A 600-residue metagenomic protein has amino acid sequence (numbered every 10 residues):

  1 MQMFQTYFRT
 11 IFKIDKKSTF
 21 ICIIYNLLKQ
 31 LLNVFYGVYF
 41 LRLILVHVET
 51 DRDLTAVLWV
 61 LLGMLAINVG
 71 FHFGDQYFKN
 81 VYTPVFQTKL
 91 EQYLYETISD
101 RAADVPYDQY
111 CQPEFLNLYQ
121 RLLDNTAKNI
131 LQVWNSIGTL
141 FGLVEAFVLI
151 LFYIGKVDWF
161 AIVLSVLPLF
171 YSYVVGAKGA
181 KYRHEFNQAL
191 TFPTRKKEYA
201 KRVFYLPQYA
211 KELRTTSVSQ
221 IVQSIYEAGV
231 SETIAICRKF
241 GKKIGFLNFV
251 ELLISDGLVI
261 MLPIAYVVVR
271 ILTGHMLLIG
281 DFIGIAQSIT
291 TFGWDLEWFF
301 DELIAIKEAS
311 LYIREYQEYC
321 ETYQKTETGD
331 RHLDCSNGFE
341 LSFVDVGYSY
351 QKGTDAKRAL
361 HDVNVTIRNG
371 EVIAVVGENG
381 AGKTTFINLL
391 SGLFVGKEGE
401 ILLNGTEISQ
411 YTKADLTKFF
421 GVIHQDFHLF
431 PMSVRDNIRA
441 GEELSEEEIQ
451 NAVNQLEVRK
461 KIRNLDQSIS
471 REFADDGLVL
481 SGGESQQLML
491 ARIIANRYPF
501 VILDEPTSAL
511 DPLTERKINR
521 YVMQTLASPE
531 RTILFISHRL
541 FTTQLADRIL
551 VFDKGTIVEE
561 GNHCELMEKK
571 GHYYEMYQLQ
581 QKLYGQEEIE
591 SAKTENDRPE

Functional and structural regions predicted by a protein language model:
M1-V34, L54-W59, Y82-T83, F115-V148 (+6 more regions): Membrane-integrated ABC transporters
K13, R121-V133, E185-F192, Y205 (+4 more regions): An intracellular "coupling" helix at the cytosolic face of ABC transporter transmembrane type-1 domains
F20-G74, I150-R183, T273-I279, Q450 (+1 more regions): Transmembrane helix-loop-helix hairpins at lipid-water interfaces of multipass membrane proteins, especially the type-1
V48-D51, W59, L151-L167, K243-I313 (+1 more regions): Helix-loop-helix
L278-T354, V395-K397, L402, S445-Q455 (+1 more regions): ABC transporter TMD-NBD coupling linker
G396, R459-L488, R497, L583-K593: ABC-fold ATPase nucleotide-binding domain signature/coupling loops
F427-D475, R497, H572-E575: Conserved "ABC signature" C-loop
E530, F535, R539, Q544-E600: C-terminal portion of ABC ATPase nucleotide-binding domains
